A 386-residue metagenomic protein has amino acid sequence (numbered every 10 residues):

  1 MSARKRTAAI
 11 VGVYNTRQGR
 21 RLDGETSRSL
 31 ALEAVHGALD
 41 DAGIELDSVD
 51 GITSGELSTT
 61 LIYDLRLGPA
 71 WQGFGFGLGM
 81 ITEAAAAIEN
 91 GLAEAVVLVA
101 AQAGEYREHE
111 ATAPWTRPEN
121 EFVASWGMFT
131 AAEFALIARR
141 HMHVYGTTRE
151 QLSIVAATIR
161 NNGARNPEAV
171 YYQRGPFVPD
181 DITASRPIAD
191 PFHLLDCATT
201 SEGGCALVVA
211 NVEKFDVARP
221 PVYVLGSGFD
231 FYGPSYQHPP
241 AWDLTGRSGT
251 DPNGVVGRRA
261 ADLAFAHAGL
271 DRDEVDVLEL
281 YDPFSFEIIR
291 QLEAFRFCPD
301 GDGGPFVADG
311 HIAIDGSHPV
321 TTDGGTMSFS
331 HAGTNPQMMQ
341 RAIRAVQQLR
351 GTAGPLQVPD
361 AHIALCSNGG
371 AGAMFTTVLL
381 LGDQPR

Functional and structural regions predicted by a protein language model:
M1-E83, A87, H141-T148, V170-Y171 (+7 more regions): Conserved active-site "lid/cap" helical segment
M1-R28, I154, P187-V255, R259 (+4 more regions): Condensing-enzyme catalytic core mediating Claisen C-C bond formation in acyl metabolism
R4-K5, G51-E133, Q173-C197, D230-P234 (+2 more regions): Conserved catalytic cysteine-centered active-site region of acyl-thioester-dependent Claisen-condensing enzymes
N15-R17, G55-S58, F76-G77, A100-E105 (+6 more regions): Acidic, glycine-rich active-site loops and adjacent beta-strand->loop/helix elements that engage anionic groups
L46-G55, V96-A101, E150-T158, R219-F229 (+4 more regions): Beta-strand segments within the central parallel beta-sheet cores of soluble alpha/beta enzyme folds
S58-L65, Y236-P240, D282-P305, G316 (+2 more regions): Short glycine/threonine-rich loop-to-helix capping motif typified by GTGT followed within a few residues by an Asp-Pro
G73-Q102, W115, A131-E168, L207-K214 (+1 more regions): Active-site-proximal alpha-helical scaffold in enzymes
T245-F306, S317-T322, M339, I343: C-terminal catalytic subdomain
